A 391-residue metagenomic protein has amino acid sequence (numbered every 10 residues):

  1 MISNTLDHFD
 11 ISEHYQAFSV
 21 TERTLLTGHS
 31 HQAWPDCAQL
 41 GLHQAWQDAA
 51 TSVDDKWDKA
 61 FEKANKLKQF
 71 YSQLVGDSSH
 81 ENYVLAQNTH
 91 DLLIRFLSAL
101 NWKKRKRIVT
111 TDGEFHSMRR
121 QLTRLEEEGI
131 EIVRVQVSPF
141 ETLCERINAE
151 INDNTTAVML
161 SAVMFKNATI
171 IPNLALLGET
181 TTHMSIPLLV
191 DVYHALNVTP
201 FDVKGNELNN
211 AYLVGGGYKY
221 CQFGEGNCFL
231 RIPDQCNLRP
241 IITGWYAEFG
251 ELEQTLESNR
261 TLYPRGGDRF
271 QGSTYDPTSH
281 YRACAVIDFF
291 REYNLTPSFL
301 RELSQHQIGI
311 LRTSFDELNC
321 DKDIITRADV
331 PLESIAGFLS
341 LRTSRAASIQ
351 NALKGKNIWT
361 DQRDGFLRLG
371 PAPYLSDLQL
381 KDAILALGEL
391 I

Functional and structural regions predicted by a protein language model:
M1-I391: Pyridoxal 5′-phosphate
